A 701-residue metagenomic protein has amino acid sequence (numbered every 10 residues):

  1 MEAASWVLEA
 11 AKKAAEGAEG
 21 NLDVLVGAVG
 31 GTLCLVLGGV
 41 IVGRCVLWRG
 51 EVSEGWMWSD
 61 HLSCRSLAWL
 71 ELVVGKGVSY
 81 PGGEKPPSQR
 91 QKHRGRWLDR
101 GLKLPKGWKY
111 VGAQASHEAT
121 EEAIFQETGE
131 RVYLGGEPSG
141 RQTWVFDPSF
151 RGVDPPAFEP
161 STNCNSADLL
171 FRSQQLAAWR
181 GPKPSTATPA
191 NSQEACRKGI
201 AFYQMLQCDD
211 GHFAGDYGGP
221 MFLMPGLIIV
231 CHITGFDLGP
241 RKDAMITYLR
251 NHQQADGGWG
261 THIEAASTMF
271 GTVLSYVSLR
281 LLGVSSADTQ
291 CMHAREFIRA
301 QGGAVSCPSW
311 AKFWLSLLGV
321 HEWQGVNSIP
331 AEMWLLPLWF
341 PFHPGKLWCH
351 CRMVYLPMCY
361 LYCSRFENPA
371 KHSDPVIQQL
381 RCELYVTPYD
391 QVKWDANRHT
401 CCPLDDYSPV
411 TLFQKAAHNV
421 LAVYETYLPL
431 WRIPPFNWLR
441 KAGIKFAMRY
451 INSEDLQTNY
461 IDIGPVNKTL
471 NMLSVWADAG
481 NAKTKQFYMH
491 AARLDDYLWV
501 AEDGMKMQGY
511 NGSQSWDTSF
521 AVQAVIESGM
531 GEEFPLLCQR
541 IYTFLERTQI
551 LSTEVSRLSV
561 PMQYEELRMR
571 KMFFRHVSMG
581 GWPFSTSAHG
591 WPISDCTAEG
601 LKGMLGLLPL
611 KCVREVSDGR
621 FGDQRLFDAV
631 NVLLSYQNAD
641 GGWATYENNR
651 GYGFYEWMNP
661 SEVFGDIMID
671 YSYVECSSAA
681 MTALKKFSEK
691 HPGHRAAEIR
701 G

Functional and structural regions predicted by a protein language model:
E2-G50, G55-G701: Preference for long, amphipathic alpha-helical scaffolds in soluble/luminal domains and all-alpha bundles
